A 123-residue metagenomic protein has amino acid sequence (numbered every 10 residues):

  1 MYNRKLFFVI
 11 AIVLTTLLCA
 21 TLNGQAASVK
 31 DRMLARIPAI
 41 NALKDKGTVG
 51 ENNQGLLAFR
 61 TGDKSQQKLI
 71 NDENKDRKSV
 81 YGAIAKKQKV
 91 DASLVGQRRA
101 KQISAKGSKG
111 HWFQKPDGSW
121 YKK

Functional and structural regions predicted by a protein language model:
Y2-I10: Bacterial N-terminal signal peptides that target proteins for export
V9-C19: Bacterial N-terminal signal peptides
T21-A26: Sec/Tat signal peptide C-region and signal peptidase I cleavage site
A27-K75, K86-K123: Amphipathic, charged alpha-helical segments and their helix-to-coil junctions in extracytoplasmic/peripheral assemblies
Y81-G82: Contiguous, amphipathic alpha-helical segments that mediate oligomerization or scaffolding in large protein assemblies
